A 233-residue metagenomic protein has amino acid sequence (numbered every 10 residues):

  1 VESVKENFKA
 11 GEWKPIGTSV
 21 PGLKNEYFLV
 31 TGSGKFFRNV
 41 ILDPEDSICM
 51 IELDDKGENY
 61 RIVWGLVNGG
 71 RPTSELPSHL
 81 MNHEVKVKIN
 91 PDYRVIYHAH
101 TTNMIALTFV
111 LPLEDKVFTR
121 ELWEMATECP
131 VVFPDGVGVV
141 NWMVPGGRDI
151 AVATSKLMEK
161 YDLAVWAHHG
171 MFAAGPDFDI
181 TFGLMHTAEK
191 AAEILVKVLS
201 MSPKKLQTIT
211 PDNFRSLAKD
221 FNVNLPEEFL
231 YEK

Functional and structural regions predicted by a protein language model:
V1-K233: Glycine-rich flexible loops
